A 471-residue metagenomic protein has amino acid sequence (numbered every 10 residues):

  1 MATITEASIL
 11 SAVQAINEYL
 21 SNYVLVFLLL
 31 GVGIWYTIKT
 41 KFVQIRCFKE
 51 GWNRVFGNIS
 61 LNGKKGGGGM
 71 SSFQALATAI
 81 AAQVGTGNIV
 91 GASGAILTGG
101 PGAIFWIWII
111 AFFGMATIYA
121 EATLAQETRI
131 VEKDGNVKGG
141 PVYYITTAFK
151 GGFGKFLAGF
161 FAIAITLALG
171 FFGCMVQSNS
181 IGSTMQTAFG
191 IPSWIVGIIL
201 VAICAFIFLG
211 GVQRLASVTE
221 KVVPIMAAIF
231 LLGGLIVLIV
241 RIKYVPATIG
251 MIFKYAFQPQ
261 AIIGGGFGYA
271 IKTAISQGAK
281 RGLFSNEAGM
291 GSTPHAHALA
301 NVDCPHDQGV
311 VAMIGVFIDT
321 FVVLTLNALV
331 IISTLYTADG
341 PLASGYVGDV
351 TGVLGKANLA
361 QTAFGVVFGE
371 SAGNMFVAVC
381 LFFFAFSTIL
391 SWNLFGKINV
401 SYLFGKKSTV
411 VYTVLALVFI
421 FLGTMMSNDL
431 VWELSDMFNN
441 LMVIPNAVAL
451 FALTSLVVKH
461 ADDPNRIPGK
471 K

Functional and structural regions predicted by a protein language model:
M1-T86, I96-A103, G114, F421 (+2 more regions): N-terminal alpha-helical transmembrane segments of multi-pass membrane transport and channel/translocase proteins
T5-I9, K39-Q44, G87-A92, G170-G182 (+6 more regions): Transmembrane helix-loop junctions in multi-pass membrane proteins
L28-W35, T40-W52, F161, S178-M185 (+4 more regions): Membrane-interface loop-to-helix entry segments
V32, Y36-T37, I110-G135, V142 (+4 more regions): Helix-loop-helix module between adjacent transmembrane segments
F42-M70, G94, G100-A103, A116-G152 (+4 more regions): Flexible loop linkers connecting adjacent transmembrane helices in multi-pass alpha-helical membrane transporters
L61-T98, L124-E127, K133-V142, T146-A148 (+2 more regions): Alpha-helical membrane segments and immediately flanking helix-loop junctions that form or couple to the substrate/ion
F113-E121, I198-V212, V223-K243, S276 (+3 more regions): Selective recognition of specific alpha-helical transmembrane segments in multi-pass small-molecule
Y119-R129, K133, L235-M251, P259-G266 (+4 more regions): Extracellular/periplasmic helix-exit of transmembrane alpha-helices
